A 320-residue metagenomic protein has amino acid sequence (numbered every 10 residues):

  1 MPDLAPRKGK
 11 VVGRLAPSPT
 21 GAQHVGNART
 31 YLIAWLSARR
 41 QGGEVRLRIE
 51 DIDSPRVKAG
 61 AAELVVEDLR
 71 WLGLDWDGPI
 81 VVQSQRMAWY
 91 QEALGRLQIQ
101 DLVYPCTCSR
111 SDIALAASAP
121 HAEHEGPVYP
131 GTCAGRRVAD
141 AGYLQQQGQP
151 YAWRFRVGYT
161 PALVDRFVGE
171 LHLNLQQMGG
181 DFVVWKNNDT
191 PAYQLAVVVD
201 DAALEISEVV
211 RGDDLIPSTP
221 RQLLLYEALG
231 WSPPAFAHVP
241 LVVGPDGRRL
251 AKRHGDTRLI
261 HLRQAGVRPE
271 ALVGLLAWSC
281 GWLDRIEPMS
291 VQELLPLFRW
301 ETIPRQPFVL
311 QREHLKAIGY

Functional and structural regions predicted by a protein language model:
M1-A122, D213-D214, S218-W231: N-terminal Rossmann-like or analogous alpha/beta NTP/dinucleotide-binding catalytic cores that position adenine
M1-A22, R40, V45, Y143 (+3 more regions): Non-catalytic terminal extensions that flank enzyme cores
H24, S54, R86-Q91, L144-G148 (+5 more regions): Noncatalytic linker/hinge segments flanking ATPase motor cores
A62, M87, R110-I113, G126 (+3 more regions): Alpha-helix initiation and N-capping motif
L64-L72, Q98-L102, E123-C133, G255-H261 (+1 more regions): Short, structured secondary-structure boundary patches
D77-G78, P233-F236, L283-M289: Short, surface-exposed acidic
Q98-I99, A202, R263, A277: Alpha-helix boundary recognition
D112-A251, R258-R263, L315-Y320: Active-site cores that bind ATP or allylic diphosphates and position pyrophosphate for catalysis
